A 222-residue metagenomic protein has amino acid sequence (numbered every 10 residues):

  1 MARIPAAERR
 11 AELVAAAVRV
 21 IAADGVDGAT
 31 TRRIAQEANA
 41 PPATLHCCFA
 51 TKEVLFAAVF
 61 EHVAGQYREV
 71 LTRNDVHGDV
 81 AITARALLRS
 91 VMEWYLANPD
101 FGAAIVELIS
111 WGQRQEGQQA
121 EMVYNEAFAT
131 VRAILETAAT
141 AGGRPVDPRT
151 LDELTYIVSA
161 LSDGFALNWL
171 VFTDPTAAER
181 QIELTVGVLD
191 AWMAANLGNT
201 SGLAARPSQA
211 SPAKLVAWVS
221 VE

Functional and structural regions predicted by a protein language model:
R9-E12, V20-A58: Helix-turn-helix
A16-V20, W94: Short amphipathic alpha-helical elements of helix-turn-helix/winged-helix folds
F49, E93, E107-Q115: Short helix-capping/turn signature of helix-turn-helix
A58, T72-F101, P148-V158, I182 (+3 more regions): Hydrophobic alpha-helical connector segments
E61-Y67: Short, basic, alpha-helical segments at the C-terminal edge of helix-turn-helix-like DNA-binding modules
R68, T72-R73, A97-A103, E116-A141 (+3 more regions): Amphipathic alpha-helical packing segments from all-alpha helical-bundle domains
E93, F128-T137, L167-E222: C-terminal peripheral helix-coil segments that are non-catalytic and often amphipathic
